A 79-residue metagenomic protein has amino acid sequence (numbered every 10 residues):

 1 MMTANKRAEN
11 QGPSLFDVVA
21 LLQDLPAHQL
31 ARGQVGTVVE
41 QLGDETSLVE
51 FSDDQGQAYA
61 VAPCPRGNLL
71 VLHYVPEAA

Functional and structural regions predicted by a protein language model:
M2-R7, P13-A78: Basic/aromatic-rich interaction segments and small domains that mediate binding to polyanionic partners
